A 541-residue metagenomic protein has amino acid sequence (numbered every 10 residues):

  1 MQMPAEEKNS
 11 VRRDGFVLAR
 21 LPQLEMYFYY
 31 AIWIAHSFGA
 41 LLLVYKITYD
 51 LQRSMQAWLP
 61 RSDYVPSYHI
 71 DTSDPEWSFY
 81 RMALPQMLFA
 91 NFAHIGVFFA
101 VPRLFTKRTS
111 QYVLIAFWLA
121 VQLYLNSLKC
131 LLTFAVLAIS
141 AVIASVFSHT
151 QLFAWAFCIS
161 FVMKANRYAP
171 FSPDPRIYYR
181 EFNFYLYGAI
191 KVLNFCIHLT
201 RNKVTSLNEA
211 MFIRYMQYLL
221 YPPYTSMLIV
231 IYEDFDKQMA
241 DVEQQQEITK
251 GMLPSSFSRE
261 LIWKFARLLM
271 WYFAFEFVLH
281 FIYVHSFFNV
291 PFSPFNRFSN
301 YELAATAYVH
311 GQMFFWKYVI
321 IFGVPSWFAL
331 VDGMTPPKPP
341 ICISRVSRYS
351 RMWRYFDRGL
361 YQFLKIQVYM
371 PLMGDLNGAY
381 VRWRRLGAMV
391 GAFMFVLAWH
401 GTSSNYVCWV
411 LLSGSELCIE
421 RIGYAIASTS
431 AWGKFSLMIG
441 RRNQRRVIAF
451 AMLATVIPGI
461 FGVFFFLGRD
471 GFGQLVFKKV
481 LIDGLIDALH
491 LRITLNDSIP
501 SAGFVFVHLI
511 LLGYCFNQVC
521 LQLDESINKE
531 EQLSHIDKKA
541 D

Functional and structural regions predicted by a protein language model:
M1-D541: Non-catalytic, membrane-anchoring transmembrane segments at the edges
